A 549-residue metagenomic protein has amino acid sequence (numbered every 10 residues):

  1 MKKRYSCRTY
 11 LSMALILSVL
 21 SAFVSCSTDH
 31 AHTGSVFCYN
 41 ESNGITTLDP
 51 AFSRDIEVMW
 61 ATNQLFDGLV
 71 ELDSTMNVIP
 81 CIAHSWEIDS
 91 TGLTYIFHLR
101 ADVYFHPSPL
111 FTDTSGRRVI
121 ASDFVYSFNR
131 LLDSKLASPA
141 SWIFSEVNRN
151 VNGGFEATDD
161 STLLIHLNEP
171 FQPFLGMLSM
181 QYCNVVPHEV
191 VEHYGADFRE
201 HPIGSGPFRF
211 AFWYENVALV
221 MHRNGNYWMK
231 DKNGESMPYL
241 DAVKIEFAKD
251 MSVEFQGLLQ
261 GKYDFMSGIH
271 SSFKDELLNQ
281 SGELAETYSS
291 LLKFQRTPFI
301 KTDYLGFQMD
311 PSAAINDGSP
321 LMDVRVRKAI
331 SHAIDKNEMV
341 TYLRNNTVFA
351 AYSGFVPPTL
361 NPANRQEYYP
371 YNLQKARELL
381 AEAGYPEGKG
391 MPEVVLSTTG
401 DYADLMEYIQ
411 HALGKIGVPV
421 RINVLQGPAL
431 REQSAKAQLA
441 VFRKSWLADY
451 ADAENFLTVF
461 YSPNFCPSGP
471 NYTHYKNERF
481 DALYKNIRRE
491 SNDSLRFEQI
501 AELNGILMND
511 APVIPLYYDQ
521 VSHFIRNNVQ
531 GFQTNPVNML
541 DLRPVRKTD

Functional and structural regions predicted by a protein language model:
N40-S90, N129, L136, I203: N-terminal lobe/hinge region of extracytoplasmic solute-binding protein
E87, D123, L136-H188, R209 (+1 more regions): Surface-exposed binding/hinge segments that line and control ligand-binding clefts or catalytic entry sites
H106, H166-N184, R199-V253, N279-T302 (+1 more regions): Aromatic-rich, solvent-exposed beta-strand/loop patch
I120-Y126, D160-L164, G206-P207, M237-A242 (+4 more regions): Alpha-helical secondary-structure segments
F208, D317, V324, H332 (+2 more regions): Structural transition elements
V324-K328, V340-L343, P419-L430, A435 (+2 more regions): Extracytoplasmic/peripheral linker and loop segments enriched in polar/acidic and small residues with frequent Thr/Pro
T347-F349, L360-A363, A381-D449, V521: Ligand/substrate-recognition segments at binding pockets and active sites
H523-D549: Long beta-strand-rich cores associated with HINT superfamily self-processing modules
